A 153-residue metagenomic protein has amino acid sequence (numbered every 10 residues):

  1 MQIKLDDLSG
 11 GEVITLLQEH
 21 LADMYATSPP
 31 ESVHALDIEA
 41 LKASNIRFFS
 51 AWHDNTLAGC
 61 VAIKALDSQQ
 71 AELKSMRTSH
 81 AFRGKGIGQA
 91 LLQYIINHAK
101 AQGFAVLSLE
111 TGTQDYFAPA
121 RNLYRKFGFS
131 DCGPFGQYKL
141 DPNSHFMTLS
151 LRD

Functional and structural regions predicted by a protein language model:
M1-Q70, K74, S79, H98 (+2 more regions): Acetyl-CoA-dependent GNAT
D6-G11, S108-F127, C132-D153: C-terminal "cap" of GNAT-fold acetyltransferases
T15-E19, A90, Y94, F146: Alpha-helical elements of Rossmann-like donor-binding domains used by nucleotide-donor carbohydrate transfer enzymes
N55, G59, G86-G88, G128: Conserved phosphate-binding and hydrolysis motifs of nucleotide-dependent enzymes
S68-Q70, V106, S144: A generic structural signal for beta-strand entry/edge sites
M76, A81, G112-Q114: Short strand-loop junctions, especially beta-strand C-caps/beta-turns that link beta-sheets to coils or alpha-helices
T78, G84-N97, N122-K126: Conserved acetyl-CoA-binding loop-helix of GNAT-fold acetyltransferases
